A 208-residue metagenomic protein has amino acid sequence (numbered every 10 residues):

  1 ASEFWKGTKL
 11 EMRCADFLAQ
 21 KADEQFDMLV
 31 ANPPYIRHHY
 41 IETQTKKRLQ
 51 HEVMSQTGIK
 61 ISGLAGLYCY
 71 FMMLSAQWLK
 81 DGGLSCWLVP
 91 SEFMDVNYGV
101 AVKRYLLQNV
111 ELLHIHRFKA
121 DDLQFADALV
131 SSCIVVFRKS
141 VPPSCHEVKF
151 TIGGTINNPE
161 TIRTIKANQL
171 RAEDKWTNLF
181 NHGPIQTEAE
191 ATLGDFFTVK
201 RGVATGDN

Functional and structural regions predicted by a protein language model:
A1-D207: Signature of N6-adenine DNA methyltransferases within the class I
